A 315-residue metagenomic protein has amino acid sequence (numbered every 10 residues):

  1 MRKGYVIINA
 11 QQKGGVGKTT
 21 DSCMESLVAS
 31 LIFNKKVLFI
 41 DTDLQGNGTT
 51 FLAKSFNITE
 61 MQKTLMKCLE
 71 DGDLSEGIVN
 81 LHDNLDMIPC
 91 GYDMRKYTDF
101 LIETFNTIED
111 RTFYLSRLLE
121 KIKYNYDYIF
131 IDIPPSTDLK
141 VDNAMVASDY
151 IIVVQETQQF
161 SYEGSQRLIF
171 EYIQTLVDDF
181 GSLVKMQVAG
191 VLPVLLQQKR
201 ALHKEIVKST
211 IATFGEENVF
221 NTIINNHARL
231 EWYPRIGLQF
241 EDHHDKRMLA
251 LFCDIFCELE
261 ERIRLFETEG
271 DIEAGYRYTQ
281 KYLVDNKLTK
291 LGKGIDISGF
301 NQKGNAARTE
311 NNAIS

Functional and structural regions predicted by a protein language model:
M1-S315: P-loop NTP-binding core
